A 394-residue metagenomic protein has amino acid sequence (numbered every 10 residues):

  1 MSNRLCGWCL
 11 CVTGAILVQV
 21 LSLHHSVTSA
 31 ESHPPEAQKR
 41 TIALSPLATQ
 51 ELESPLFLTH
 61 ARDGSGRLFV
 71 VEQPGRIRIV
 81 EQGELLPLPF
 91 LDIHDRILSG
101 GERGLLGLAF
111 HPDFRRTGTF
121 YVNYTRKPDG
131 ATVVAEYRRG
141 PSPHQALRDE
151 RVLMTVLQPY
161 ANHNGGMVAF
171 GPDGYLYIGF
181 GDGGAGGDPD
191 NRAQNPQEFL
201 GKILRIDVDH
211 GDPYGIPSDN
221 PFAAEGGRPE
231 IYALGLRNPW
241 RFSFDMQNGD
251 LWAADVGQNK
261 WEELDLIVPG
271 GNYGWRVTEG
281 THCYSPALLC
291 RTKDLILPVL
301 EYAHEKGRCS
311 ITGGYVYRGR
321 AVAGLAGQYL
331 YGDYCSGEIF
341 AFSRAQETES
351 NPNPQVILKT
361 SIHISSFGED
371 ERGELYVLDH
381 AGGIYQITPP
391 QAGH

Functional and structural regions predicted by a protein language model:
C9-S22: Bacterial N-terminal signal peptides
V27-G187, R241-F244, G249-G257, G307-A345 (+1 more regions): Acidic, Gly/Ser/Thr-rich repeat motifs that build Ca2+-stabilized beta-propeller blades
V27-L44, L85, P143-L147, P213-A224 (+1 more regions): Blade/loop signatures of beta-propeller domains
S45-P46, L86-H94, Q145-M154, G215-P221 (+2 more regions): Beta-propeller fold detector
E81-E84, Y137-Q145, L204-Y214, I267-G274 (+2 more regions): Short loop/turn segments immediately following beta-strands, especially the blade-tip and inter-blade linker loops
I178-Q197, W261-E263: Short, conserved, GDST-rich strand-edge loop motifs in beta-rich repeat architectures
E225-E263: Repeat-solenoid scaffold signature
L236, E349-E371: Conserved blade-ending motifs and adjacent loop-strand segments that build the rim/top face of beta-propeller domains
